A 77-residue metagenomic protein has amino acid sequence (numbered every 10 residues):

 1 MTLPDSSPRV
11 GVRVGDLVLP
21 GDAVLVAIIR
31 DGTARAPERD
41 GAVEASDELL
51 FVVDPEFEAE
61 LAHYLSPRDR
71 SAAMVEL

Functional and structural regions predicted by a protein language model:
T2-P67, A73-E76: Cytosolic Rossmann-like ligand/nucleotide-binding regulatory domains
